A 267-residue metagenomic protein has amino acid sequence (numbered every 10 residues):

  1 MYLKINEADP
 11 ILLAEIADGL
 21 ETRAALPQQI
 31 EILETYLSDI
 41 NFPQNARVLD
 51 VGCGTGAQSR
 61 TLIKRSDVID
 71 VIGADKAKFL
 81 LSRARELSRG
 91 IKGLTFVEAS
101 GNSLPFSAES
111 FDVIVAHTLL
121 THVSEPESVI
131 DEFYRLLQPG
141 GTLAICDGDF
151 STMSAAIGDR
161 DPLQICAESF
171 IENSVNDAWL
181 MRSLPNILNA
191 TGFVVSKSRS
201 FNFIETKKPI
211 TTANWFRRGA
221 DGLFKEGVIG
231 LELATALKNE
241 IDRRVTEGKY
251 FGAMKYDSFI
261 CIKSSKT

Functional and structural regions predicted by a protein language model:
M1-A46, A57-T61, L80, L87: Conserved class I S-adenosyl-L-methionine
Y2-G19, R23, S196-G252: C-terminal helical/coil "lid" or tail adjacent to the Rossmann-like core of SAM-dependent
L49-V51, T55-S103: Class I SAM-dependent methyltransferase SAM/SAH-binding core
N102-V113: A short acidic, Gly/Pro-enriched loop at the edge of an enzyme's catalytic core that lines a small-molecule cofactor
D112-E125: A short SAM/SAH-binding and catalytic strip from SAM-dependent methyltransferases
E127-T142: A short glycine-rich, Lys/Arg-flanked "PGG" loop and its adjoining helix->strand segment in the class I
A144-P209: Conserved catalytic/acceptor-binding region of the Class I
T191-F193, Y256-T267: Core SAM-dependent methyltransferase catalytic element
